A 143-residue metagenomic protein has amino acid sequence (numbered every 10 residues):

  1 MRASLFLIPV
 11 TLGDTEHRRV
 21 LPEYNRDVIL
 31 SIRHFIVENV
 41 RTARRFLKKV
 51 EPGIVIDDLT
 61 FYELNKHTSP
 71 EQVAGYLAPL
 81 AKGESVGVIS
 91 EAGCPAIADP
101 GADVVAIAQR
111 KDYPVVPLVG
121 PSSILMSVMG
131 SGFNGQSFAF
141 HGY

Functional and structural regions predicted by a protein language model:
M1-L64: Glycine-rich, flexible N-terminal cofactor/catalytic loop recognition
S4-I8, K82-S90, F138: Generic beta-sheet signal
F6, D99, D103-Y143: Class I SAM-dependent methyltransferase SAM-binding "motif I" and its flanking Rossmann-like core
R41-A43, G93-C94, S123: Alpha-helix capping/helix-boundary segments
Y62-P70, Y143: Conserved helicase motor
P70-A78, I124-V128: Short, charged beta->alpha transition segments
V73-V115: Glycine/small-residue-rich loop that forms an oxyanion/phosphate-binding "nest" at active or ligand-binding sites
